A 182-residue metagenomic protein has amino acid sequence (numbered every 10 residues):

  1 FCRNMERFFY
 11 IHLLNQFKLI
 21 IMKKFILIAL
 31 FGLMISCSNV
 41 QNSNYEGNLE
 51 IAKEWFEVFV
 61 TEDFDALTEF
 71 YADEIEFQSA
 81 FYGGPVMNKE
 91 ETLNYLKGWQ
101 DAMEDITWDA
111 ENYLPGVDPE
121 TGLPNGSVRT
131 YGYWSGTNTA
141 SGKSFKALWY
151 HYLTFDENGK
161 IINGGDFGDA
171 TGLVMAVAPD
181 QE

Functional and structural regions predicted by a protein language model:
F1-N48: Bacterial Sec-dependent N-terminal signal peptides
C37-E182: C-terminal and inter-domain tail/linker signature
